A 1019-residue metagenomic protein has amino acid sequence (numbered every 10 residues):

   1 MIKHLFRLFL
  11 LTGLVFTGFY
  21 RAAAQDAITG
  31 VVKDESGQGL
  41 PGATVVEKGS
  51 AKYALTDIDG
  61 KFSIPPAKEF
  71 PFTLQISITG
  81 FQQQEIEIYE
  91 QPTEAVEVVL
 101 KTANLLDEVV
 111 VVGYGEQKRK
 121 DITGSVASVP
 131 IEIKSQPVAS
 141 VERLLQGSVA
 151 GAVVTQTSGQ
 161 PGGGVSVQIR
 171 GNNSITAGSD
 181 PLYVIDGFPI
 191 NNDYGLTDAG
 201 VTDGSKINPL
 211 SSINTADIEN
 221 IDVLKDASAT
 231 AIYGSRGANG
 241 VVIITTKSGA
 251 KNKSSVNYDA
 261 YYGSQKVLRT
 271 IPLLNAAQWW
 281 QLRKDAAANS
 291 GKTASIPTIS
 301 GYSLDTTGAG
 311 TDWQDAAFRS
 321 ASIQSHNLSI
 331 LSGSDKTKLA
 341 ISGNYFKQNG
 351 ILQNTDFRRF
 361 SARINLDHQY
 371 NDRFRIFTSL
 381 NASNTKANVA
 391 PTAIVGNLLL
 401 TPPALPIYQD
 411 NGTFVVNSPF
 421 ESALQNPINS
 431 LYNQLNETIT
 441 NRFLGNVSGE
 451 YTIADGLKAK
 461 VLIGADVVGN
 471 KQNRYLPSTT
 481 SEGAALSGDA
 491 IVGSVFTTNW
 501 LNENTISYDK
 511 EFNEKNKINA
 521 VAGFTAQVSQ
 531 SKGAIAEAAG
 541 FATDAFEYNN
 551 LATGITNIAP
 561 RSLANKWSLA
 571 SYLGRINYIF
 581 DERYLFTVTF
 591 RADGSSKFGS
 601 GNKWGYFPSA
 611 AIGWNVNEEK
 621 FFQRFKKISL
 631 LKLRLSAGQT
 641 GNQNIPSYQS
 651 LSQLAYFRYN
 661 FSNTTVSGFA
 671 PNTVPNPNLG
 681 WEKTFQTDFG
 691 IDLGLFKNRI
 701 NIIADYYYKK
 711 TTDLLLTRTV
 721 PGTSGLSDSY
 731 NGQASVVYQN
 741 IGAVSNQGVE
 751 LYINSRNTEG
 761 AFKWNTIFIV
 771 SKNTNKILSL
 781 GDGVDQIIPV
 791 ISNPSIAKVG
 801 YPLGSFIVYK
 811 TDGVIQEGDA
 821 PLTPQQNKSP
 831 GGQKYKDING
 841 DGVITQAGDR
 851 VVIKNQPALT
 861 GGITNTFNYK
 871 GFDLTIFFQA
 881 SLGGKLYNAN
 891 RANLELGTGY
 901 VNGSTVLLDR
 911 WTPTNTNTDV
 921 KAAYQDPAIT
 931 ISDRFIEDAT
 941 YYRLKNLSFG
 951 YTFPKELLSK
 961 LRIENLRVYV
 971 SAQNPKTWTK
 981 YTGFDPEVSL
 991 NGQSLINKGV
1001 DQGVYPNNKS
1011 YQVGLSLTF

Functional and structural regions predicted by a protein language model:
M1-L10, F16-R363, H368-F377, N381-S383 (+8 more regions): Short, small/polar-rich motifs associated with maturation and membrane association, primarily at protein termini
E142, Q146, Y738-S745, D785-F806 (+3 more regions): C-terminal extracellular loops and terminal segments of Gram-negative outer membrane beta-barrel proteins
D180, A321-Q324, R359, N365-F374 (+6 more regions): Extracellular/periplasmic, surface-exposed regions of secreted and cell-surface proteins
Y194, A387-T401, L780-Q786, K980-T982: Low-complexity intrinsically disordered tracts that form flexible linkers/tails across taxa
N257-A260, S264-T306, T758-N855, Q973 (+1 more regions): Conserved small-residue
N289-A309, I323-N327, I394-I428, L435: Acidic, glycine-rich flexible loop segments
G301-Y302, G483, S595, K828-P830 (+1 more regions): Extracytoplasmic gating/loop element in the C-terminal half of outer-membrane beta-barrel translocons and assembly
N855-Y887: Glycine-rich, aromatic-lined ligand/substrate-binding cores of catalytic and carbohydrate-binding domains
